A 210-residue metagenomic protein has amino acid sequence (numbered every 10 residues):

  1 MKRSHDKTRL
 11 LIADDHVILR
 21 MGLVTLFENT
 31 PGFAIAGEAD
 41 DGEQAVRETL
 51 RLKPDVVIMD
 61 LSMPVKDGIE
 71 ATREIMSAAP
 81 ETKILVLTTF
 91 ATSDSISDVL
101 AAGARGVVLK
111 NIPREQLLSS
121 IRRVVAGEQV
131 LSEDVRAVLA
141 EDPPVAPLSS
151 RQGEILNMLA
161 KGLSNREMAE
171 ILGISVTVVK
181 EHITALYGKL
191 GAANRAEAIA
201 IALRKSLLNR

Functional and structural regions predicted by a protein language model:
D14, D60, T88: Active-site residues of response regulator receiver
L19, P64: The feature encodes the CheY-like receiver
D41-Q44, V65-E70: Acidic catalytic/metal-coordinating carboxylates
R47, I69-E81: Short amphipathic alpha-helix used as the core "switch/output" element in two-component signaling
L52-I58: Active-site beta3 strand of CheY-like receiver
M59-D60, A71: Active-site T/S-Asp motif of two-component receiver
D94-A101, R105-L156, L207: Short, flexible helix-to-coil linker/hinge segments that flank and couple to helix-turn-helix
G162-E197: Recognition helix of helix-turn-helix DNA-binding domains
